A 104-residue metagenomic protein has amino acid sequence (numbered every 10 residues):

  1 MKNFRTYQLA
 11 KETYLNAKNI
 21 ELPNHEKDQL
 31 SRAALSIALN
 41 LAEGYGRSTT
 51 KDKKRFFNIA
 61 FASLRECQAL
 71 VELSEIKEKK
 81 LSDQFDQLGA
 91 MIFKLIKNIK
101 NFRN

Functional and structural regions predicted by a protein language model:
M1-N104: Amphipathic alpha-helical assembly/interaction segments
